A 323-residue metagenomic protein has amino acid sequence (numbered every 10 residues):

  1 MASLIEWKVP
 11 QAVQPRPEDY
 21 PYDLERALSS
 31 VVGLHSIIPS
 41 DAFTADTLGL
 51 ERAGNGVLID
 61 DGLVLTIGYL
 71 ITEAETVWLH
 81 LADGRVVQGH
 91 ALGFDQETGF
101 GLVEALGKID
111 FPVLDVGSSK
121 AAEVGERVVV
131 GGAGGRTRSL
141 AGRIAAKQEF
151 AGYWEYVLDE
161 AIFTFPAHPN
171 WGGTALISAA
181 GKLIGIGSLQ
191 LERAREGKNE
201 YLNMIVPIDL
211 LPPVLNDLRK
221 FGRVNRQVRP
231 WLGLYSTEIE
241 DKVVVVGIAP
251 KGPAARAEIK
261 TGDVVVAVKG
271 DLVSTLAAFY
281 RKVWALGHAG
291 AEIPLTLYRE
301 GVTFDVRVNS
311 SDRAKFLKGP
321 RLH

Functional and structural regions predicted by a protein language model:
M1-L24, F111, T137, A179 (+5 more regions): C-terminal cap/linker of serine protease catalytic domains
K8, P39-D41, A53, L58-S139 (+6 more regions): Conserved active-site neighborhood of the chymotrypsin/trypsin-like protease fold
K8-A12, S40, A167-N170, D217-K282 (+2 more regions): PDZ/PDZ-like groove recognition
E25-T47: A short, Trp-centered hydrophobic/proline-enriched beta-strand micro-motif
V32-L34, G56, G62, T66 (+13 more regions): Terminal peptide-recognition signature
D41-G49, L92-G99, K147-I162, A194-E196 (+2 more regions): Gly/Ser-enriched beta-turn/beta-hairpin loop segments
D46, A74-T76, F111, G131-R143 (+3 more regions): Active-site loop architecture of trypsin-fold serine endopeptidases
L50-N55, V113-S119, A161-A179, P250-R256: Gly/Ser-rich catalytic serine loop of serine hydrolases
